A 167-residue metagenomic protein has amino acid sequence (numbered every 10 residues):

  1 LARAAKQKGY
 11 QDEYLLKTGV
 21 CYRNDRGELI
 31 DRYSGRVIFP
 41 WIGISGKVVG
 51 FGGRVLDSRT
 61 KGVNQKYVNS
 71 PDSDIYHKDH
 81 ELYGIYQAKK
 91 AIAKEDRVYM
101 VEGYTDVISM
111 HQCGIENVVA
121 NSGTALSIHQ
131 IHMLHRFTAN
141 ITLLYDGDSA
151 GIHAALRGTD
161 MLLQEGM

Functional and structural regions predicted by a protein language model:
L1-I141, A154-A155: Phosphate-handling DNA/RNA-contact segment within nucleic-acid enzymes
M133, D160-M167: Arginine/glycine-rich "motif VI" loop of SF2 helicases in the C-terminal RecA-like domain
G147-L163: Phosphate/diphosphate-binding loops
